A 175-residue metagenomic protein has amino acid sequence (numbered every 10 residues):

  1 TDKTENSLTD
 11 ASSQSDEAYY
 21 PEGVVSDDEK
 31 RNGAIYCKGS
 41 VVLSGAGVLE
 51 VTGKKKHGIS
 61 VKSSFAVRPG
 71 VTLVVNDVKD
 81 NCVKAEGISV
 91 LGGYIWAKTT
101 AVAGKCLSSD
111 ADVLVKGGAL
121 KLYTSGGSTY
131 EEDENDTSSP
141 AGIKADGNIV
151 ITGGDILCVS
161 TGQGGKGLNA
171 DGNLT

Functional and structural regions predicted by a protein language model:
T1-T175: A composition-driven surface/loop motif
